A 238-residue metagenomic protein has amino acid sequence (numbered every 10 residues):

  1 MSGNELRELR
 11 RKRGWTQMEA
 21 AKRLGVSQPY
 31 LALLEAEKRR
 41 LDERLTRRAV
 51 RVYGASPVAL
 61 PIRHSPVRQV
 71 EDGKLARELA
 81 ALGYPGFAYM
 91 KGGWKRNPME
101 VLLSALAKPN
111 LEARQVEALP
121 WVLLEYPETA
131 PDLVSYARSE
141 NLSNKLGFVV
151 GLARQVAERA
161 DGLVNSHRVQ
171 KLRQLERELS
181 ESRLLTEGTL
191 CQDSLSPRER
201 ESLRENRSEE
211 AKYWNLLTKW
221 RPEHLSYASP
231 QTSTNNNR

Functional and structural regions predicted by a protein language model:
N4-R23: Short basic helix-loop element that most often maps to the first helix and adjoining turn of HTH DNA-binding modules
M18, K38-R51, S65: Short, basic-rich loop-to-helix N-cap that marks the start of a DNA-contacting helix
L24-R40, H64: Recognition helix of helix-turn-helix/homeodomain-like DNA-binding domains that insert into the DNA major groove
G25, R44-A59: DNA major-groove recognition helix of helix-turn-helix/homeodomain DNA-binding modules
P66-E128: Helix-turn-helix/homeodomain-like alpha-helical modules used for DNA recognition and transcription-factor dimerization
S139-R173, R177: Small-residue-rich helix-loop
S166-R238: Charge-dense, extended regions
